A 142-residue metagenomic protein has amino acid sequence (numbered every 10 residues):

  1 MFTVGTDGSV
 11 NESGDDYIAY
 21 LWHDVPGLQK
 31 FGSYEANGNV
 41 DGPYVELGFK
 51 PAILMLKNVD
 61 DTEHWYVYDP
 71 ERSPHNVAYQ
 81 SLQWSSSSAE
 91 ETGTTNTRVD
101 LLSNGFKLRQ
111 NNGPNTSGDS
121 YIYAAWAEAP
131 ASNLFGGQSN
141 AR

Functional and structural regions predicted by a protein language model:
M1-R142: Surface-exposed molecular-recognition determinants
